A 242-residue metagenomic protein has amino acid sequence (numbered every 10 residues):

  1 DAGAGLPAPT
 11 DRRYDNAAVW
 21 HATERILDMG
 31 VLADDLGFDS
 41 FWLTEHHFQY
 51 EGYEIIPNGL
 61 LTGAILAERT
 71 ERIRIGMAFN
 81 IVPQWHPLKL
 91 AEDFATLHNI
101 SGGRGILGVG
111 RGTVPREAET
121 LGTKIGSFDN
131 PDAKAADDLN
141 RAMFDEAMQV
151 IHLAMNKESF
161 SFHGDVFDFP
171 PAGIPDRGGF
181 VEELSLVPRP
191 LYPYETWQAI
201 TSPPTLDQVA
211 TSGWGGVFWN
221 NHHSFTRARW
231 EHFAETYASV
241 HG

Functional and structural regions predicted by a protein language model:
D1, F41-L43, R74-M77, G105-V109 (+2 more regions): Hydrophobic faces of well-ordered beta-strands that scaffold small-molecule active sites in alpha/beta enzyme cores
D1-H21, Q84-V166, F218, S224: Flexible, glycine-rich active-site loops centered on histidine and acidic residues that chelate a metal or position
D1-R72, Y194: N-terminal beta1-alpha1-beta2 module of alpha/beta enzyme domains
I26-G30, L60-A64, A91-A95, R141-H152 (+2 more regions): Generic structural signal for well-ordered alpha-helices, preferentially at hydrophobic/aromatic core positions
D34-D35, A64-R72, F94, H98-R104 (+2 more regions): Acidic (Asp/Glu)-rich catalytic clusters
H47-N58, P83-L88, H223-A228: Acidic-and-aromatic substrate-binding clefts and catalytic sites of carbohydrate-active enzymes
A133-W214: Aromatic- and glycine-enriched pocket-lining scaffold segments that form the walls of small-molecule binding clefts
A199-A234, A238: A conserved active-site cap/scaffold subdomain adjacent to cofactor or substrate pockets
